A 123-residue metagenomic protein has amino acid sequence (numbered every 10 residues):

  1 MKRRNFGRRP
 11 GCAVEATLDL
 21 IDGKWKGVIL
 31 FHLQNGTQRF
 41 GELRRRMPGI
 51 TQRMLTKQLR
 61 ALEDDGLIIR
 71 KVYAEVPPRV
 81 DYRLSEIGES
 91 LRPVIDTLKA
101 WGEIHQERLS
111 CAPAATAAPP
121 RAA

Functional and structural regions predicted by a protein language model:
M1, V14-A16, K26-G27, R60 (+1 more regions): Short, flexible segments with low predicted structural confidence
M1-R9, D64, I69, R83-A123: C-terminal regulatory/oligomerization modules of transcriptional regulators
R8-M54, A74-V76, D81, E89 (+1 more regions): N-terminal helix-turn-helix DNA-binding core of bacterial DNA-binding proteins
A16, R45, K57, P93-D96 (+1 more regions): Generic recognition of well-ordered alpha-helical segments within structured catalytic/regulatory domains
H32, R44, Q58, R70 (+3 more regions): Residue-level detector of alpha-helical recognition elements and their boundaries
L55, L59-L62: Basic amphipathic alpha-helical segments that dock to polyanions
